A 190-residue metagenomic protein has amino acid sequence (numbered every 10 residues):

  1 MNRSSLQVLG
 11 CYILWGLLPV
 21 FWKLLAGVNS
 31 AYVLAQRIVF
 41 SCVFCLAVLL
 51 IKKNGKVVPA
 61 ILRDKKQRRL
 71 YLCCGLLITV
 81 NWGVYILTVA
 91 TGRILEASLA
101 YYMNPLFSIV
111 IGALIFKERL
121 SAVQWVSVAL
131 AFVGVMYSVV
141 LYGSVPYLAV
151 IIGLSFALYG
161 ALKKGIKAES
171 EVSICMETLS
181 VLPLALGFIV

Functional and structural regions predicted by a protein language model:
M1-G10, V43-Y71, A122, I174 (+1 more regions): Membrane-interface interhelical linkers
M1-Y32, M136-G165: Glycine-/small-residue-enriched transmembrane alpha-helix faces in small-molecule transporters and effluxers
G16, V20, L46, G75 (+3 more regions): Hydrophobic/small/kink-forming positions within alpha-helical transmembrane segments of polytopic membrane proteins
G27-Y32, G83-A100, V172: Structural motif at transmembrane-helix junctions in multi-pass transporters
I38-C42, Y102-L106, V128-A131, T178-L182: Residue-level recognition of pore/gate-forming positions within transmembrane alpha-helices of multi-pass
C45, V123-V139, I152: Hydrophobic transmembrane alpha-helices of multi-pass small-molecule transport proteins
V57-L95, Y137: Specific transmembrane alpha-helical segments of multi-pass solute transporters/efflux pumps, especially DMT/EamA
L87, N104-V123: C-terminal transmembrane-helix exit sites in multi-pass transporters
